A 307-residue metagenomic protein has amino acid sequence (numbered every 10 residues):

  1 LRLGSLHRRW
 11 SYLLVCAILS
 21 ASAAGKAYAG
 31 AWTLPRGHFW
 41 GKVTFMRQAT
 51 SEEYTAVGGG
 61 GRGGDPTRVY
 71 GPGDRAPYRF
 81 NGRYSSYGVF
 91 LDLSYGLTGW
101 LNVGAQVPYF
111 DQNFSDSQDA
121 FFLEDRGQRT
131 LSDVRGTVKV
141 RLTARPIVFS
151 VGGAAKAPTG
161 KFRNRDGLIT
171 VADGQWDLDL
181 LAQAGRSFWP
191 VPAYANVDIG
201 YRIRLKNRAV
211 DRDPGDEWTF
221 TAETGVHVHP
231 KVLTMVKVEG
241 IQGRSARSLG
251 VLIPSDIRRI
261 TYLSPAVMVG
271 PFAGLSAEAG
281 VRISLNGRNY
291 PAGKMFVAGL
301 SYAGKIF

Functional and structural regions predicted by a protein language model:
L1-L34, I306-F307: Cleavable N-terminal export/targeting peptides
A27-P158, D166-R204, E217-G280, S284-G287 (+2 more regions): Transmembrane beta-barrel domains of Gram-negative outer membranes and organellar outer membranes
